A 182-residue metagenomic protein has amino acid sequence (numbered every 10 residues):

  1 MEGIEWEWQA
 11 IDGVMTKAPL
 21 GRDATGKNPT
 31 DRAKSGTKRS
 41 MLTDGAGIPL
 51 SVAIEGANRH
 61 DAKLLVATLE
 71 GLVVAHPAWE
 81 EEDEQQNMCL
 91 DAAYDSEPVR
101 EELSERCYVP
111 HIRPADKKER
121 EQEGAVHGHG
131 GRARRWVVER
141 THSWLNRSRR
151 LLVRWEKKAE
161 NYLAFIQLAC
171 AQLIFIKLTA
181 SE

Functional and structural regions predicted by a protein language model:
M1-V109, R113-A115, A169: Polybasic low-complexity intrinsically disordered regions
R59, A159-Y162: Short, conserved micro-motifs enriched in small and acidic residues
K63, H142, L163: Active-site phosphate/pyrophosphate-handling residues
P77-A159: Helix-centered, glycine/charged polyanion-binding patches within enzymatic domains that contact phosphate-containing
N161-E182: C-terminal domain-tail junction helix/linker
